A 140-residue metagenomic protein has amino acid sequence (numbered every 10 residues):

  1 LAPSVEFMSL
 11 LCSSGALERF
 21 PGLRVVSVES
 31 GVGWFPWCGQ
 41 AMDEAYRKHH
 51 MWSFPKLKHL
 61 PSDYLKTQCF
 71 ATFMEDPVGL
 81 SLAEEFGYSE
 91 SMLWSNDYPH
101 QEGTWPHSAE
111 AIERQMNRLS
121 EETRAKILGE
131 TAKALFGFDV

Functional and structural regions predicted by a protein language model:
L1-P3, Y98, E113: Active-site rim elements
L1-Y64, V78-E90: Histidine/acidic residue-rich metal-binding segments in metalloenzymes
S14-G15, L23, G33-W34, P55-L57 (+3 more regions): Mid-to-C-terminal alpha-helical segments outside catalytic/metal-binding sites
L65-C69: Acidic/glycine-enriched edge-of-secondary-structure segments
